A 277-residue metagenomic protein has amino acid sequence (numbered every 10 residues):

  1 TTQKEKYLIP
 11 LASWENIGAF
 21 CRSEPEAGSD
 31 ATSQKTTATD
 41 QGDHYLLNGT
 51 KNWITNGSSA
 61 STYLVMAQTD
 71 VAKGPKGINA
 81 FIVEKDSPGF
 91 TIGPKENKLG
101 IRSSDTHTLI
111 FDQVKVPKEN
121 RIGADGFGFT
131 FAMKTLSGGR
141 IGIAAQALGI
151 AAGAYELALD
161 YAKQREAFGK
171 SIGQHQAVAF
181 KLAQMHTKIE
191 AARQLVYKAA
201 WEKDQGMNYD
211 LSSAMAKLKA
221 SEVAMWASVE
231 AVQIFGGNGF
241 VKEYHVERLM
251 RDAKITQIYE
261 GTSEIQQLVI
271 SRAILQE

Functional and structural regions predicted by a protein language model:
T1, T39, V65-T69, I82-E84 (+2 more regions): Short beta-strand-to-turn element immediately C-terminal to the catalytic PLP-Schiff-base lysine in fold type I
T2-L11: A generic, well-ordered mixed alpha/beta core segment in the N-terminal half of proteins
P10, W14, G28-A31, D40-Y45 (+3 more regions): Alpha-helical interface subdomain recognition
L11, E26-S29, W53-N56, D70-A72 (+1 more regions): Short Gly/Pro-enriched turn/cap motifs at secondary-structure boundaries
W14-R22, M66: A short, Trp-centered hydrophobic/proline-enriched beta-strand micro-motif
S33, D86-P117: Flexible, small-/acidic-enriched active-site or ligand-binding loops
K35-T37: Short, surface-exposed charged micro-motifs
H44-I92: A short core secondary-structure module
